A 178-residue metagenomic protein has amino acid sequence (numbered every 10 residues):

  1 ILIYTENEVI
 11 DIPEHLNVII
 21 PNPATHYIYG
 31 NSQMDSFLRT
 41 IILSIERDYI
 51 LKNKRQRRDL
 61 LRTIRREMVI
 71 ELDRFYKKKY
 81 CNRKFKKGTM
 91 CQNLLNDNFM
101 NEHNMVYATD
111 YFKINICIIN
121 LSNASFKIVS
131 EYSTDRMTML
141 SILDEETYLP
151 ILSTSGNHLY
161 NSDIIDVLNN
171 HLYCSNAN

Functional and structural regions predicted by a protein language model:
I1-E14, S175-N178: Mixed-charge (acidic/basic) macromolecular-recognition segments
E6-V9, H15-N17, T25, M139 (+2 more regions): Low-complexity, intrinsically disordered short peptide segments enriched in small/polar/basic residues
D11-Y27, N31-V129: Papain-like cysteine protease catalytic cores
L94-N178: Deubiquitinase catalytic domains
